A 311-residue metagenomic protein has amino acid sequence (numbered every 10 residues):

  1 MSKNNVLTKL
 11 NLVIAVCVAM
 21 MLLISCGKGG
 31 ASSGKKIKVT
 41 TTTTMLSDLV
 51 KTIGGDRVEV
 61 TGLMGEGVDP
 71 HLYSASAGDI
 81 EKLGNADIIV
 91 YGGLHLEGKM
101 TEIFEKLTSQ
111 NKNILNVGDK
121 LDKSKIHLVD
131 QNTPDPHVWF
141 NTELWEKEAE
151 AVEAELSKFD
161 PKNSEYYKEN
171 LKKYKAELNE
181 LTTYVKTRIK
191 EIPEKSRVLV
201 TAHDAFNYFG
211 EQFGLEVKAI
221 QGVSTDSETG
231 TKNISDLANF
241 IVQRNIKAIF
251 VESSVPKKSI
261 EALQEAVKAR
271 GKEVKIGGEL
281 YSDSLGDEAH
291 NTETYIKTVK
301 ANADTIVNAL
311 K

Functional and structural regions predicted by a protein language model:
M1-I37: Short, low-complexity disordered leader/linker segments with a strong preference for bacterial N-terminal type II
C26-K311: Extracytoplasmic metal-acquisition and chelation regions
